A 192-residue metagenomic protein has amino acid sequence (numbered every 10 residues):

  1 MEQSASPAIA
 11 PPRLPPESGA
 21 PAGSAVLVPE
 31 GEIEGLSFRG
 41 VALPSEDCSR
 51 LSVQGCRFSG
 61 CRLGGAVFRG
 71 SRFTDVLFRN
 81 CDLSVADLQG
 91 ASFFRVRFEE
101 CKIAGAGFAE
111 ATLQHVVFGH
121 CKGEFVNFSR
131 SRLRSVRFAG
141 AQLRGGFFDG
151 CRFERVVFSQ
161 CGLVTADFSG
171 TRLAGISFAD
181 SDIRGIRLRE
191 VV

Functional and structural regions predicted by a protein language model:
E2-V192: Tandem repeat scaffolds
